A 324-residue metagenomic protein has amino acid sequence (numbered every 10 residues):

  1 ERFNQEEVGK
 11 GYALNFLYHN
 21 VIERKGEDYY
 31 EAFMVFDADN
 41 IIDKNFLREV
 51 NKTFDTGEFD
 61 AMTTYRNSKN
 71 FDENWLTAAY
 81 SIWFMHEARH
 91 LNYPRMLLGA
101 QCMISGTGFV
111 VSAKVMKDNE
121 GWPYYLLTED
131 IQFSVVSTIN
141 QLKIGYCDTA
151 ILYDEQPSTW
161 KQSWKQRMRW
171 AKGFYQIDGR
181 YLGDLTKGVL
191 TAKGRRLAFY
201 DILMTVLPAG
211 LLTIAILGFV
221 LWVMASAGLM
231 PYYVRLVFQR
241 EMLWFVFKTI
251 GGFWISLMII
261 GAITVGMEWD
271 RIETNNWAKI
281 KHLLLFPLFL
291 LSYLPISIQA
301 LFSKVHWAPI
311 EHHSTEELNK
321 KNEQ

Functional and structural regions predicted by a protein language model:
F3-G26, Y30, K44-L127, W164 (+1 more regions): Long helical/loop segments within the catalytic core of UDP-sugar-dependent glycosyltransferases, especially the large
F33: Short aromatic/hydrophobic "clamp" motif used to bind/position activated sugar donors
D37-I41, Y125, S137: The conserved acidic donor/metal-binding loop of glycosyltransferases
L127-F133: Acidic donor-binding loop at a coil-to-helix junction in glycosyltransferase catalytic cores that engages
S134-L152: Catalytic donor-sugar/metal-binding loop of nucleotide-sugar-dependent glycosyltransferases
D148-Q162: Active-site donor/metal-binding and catalytic loop motifs of nucleotide-sugar-dependent glycosylation enzymes
W164-T205: Active-site-adjacent helix/loop segment of glycosyltransferases that harbors family-specific signature motifs
D184-A198, S226-Q324: Juxtamembrane C-terminal module of membrane proteins
